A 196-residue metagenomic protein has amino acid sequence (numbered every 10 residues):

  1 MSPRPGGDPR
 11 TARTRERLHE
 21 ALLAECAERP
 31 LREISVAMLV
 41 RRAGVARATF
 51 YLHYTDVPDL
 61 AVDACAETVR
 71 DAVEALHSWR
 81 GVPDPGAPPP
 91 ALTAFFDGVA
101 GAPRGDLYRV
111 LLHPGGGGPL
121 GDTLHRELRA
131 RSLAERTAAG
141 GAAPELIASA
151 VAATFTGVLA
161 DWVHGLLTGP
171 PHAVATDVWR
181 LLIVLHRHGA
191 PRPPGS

Functional and structural regions predicted by a protein language model:
M1-S2, A130-A134, H164-S196: C-terminal peripheral helix-coil segments that are non-catalytic and often amphipathic
S2-P9: Short Lys/Arg-rich basic patches
A12-L23, A27, R32-V36, R41-G44 (+3 more regions): An amphipathic alpha-helix adjacent to DNA-recognition modules
V36-R41, L60-A64, T68, A94 (+5 more regions): N-terminal intrinsically disordered, cationic/polar leader segments that include organellar targeting peptides
A75-P83, L111, E135-R136, W162-L166: Secondary-structure edge/capping motif, primarily at the C-terminal ends of alpha-helices and the immediately following
L76-G105, H113-G117: Hydrophobic alpha-helical connector segments
P90-T93, L112-T156, I183: Amphipathic alpha-helical packing segments from all-alpha helical-bundle domains
